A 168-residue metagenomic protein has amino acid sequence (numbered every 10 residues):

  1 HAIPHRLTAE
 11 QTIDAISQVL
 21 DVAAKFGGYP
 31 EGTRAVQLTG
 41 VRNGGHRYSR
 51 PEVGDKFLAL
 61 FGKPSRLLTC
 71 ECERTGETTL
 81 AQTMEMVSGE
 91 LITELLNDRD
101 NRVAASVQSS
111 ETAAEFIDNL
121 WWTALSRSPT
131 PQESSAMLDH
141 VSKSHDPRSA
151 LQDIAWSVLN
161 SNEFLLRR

Functional and structural regions predicted by a protein language model:
H1-T130, D153, V158-R168: An acidic, gly/pro-interrupted, aromatic-rich
S135-H145: Amphipathic alpha-helical segments that form the core helices of the histone-fold
